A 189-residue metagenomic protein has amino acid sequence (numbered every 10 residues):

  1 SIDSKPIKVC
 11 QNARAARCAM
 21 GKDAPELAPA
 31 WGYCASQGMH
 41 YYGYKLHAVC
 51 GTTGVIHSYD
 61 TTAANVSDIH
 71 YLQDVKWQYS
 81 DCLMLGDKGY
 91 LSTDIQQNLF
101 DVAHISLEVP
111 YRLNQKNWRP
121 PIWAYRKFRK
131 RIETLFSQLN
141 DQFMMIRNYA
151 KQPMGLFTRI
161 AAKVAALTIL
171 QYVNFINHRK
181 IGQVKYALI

Functional and structural regions predicted by a protein language model:
S1-K88, S92-D101: Polybasic low-complexity intrinsically disordered regions
A24-W31, T158, A162-L167: Charge-dense polyanion-binding interfaces
G38-M39, A150-I160: Structural motif
D68, F128, F157, A161: Hydrophobic (often cysteine-bearing) scaffold residues that line and stabilize catalytic clefts of nucleotide/cofactor
I69-L72, I132, F136, A162: A general structural signal for well-ordered alpha-helical segments in protein cores
C82-L85, Q97-S106, R147-Y149, A161-I189: Anion-binding and metal-coordination hotspots
L83, K88-M154: Helix-centered, glycine/charged polyanion-binding patches within enzymatic domains that contact phosphate-containing
